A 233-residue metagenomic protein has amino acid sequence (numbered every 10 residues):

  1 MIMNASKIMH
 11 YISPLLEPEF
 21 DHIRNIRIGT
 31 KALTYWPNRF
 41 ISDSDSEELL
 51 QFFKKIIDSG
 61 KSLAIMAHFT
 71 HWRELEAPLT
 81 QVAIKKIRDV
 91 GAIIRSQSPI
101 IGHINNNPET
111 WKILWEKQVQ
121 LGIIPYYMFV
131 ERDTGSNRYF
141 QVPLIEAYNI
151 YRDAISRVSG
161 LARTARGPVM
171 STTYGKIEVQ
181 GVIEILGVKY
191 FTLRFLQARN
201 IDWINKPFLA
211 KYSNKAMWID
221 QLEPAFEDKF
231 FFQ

Functional and structural regions predicted by a protein language model:
M1-E146, I150-V158: Conserved AdoMet/S-adenosylmethionine-binding subsite of the radical SAM
K112-Q233: Auxiliary Fe-S-binding modules of radical SAM enzymes
